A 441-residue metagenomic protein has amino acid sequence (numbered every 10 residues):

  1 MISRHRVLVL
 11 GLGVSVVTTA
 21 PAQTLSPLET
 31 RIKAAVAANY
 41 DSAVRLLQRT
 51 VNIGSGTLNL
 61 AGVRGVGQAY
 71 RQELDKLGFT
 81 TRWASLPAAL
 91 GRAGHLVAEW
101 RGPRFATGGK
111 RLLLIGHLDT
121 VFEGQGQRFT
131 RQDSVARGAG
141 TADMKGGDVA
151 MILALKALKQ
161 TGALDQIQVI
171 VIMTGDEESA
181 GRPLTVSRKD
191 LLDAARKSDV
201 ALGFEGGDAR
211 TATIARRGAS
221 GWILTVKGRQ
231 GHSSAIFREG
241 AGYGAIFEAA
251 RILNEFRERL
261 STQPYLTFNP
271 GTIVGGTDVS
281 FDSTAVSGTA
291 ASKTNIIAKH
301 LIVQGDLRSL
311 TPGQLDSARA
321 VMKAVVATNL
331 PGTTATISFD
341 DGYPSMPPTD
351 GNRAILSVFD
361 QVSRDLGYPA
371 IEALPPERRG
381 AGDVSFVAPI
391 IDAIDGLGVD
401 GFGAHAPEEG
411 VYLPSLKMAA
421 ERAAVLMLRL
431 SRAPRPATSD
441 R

Functional and structural regions predicted by a protein language model:
M1-V9: Bacterial N-terminal signal peptides that target proteins for export
V9-V17: Bacterial N-terminal signal peptides
T18-A22: Sec/Tat signal peptide C-region and signal peptidase I cleavage site
Q23-R31, A38, S55-G56, I223 (+1 more regions): Metal-dependent amide/peptide-bond hydrolase catalytic core, centered on the "pita-bread" metallohydrolase fold
T24-A139, K159-L164: Acidic/His- and Gly-rich active-site-bordering loop/insert found across diverse amide/peptide-bond hydrolases
T107-M173, S179, A194, P407 (+2 more regions): Active-site metal-coordination/substrate-binding segment of hydrolases, especially metallo-dependent peptidases
L118-Q132, A215-V226, Q361: Acidic-glycine-rich active-site phosphate/pyrophosphate-binding loop
M144-A219, G275-A285, R435: Acidic/histidine-rich catalytic neighborhood of metal-dependent amide-processing enzymes
